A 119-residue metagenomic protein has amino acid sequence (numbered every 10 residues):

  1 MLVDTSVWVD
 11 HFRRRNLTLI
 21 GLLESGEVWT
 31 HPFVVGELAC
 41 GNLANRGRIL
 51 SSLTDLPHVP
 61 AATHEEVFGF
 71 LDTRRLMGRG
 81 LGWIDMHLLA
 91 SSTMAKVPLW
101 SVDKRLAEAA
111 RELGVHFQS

Functional and structural regions predicted by a protein language model:
M1-F33, A39-S51, H116-Q118: Short, well-structured N-terminal submotif of metal-dependent ribonuclease cores
S6, L53, R75-G78: A generic, residue-level signal for flexible/boundary positions that often mark functional hotspots
H11, L17, H58-S119: Active-site neighborhoods of divalent-metal-dependent phosphate/nucleic-acid chemistry enzymes
L23-E24, A39, L50-T54, D72 (+2 more regions): Alpha-helix boundary recognition
E27-T30, L53-H58, P98: Short loop->beta-strand "edge-of-pocket" segments that line small-molecule binding or catalytic clefts across diverse
F33-V34, L71: Short, histidine-centered active-site or binding-site loop motifs used for metal coordination, general acid-base
R46-D55, H64-V67: Ligand-binding grooves and catalytic loops that recognize ribose/phosphate and carbohydrate rings, and esterified lipid
